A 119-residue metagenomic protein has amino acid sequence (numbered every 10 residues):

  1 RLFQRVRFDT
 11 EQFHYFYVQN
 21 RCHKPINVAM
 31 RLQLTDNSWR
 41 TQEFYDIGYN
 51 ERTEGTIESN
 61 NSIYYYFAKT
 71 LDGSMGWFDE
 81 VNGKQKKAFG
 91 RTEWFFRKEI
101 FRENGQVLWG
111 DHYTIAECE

Functional and structural regions predicted by a protein language model:
R1-S59, A68-E119: Intrinsically disordered, low-complexity segments enriched in small/polar residues
N61-I63: Extracellular Ig-like/FN3 beta-sandwich strand-entry sites
